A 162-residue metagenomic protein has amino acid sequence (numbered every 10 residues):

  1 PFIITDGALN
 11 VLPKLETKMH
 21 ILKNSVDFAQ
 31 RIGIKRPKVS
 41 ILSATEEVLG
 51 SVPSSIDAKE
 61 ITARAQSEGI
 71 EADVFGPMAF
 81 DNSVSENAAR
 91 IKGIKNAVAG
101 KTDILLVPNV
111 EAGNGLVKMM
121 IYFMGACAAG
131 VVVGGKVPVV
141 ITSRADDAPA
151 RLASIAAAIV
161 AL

Functional and structural regions predicted by a protein language model:
P1-V98, I104-V107, A112-L162: Anion-binding alpha/beta catalytic cores of soluble intermediary-metabolism enzymes, centered on
